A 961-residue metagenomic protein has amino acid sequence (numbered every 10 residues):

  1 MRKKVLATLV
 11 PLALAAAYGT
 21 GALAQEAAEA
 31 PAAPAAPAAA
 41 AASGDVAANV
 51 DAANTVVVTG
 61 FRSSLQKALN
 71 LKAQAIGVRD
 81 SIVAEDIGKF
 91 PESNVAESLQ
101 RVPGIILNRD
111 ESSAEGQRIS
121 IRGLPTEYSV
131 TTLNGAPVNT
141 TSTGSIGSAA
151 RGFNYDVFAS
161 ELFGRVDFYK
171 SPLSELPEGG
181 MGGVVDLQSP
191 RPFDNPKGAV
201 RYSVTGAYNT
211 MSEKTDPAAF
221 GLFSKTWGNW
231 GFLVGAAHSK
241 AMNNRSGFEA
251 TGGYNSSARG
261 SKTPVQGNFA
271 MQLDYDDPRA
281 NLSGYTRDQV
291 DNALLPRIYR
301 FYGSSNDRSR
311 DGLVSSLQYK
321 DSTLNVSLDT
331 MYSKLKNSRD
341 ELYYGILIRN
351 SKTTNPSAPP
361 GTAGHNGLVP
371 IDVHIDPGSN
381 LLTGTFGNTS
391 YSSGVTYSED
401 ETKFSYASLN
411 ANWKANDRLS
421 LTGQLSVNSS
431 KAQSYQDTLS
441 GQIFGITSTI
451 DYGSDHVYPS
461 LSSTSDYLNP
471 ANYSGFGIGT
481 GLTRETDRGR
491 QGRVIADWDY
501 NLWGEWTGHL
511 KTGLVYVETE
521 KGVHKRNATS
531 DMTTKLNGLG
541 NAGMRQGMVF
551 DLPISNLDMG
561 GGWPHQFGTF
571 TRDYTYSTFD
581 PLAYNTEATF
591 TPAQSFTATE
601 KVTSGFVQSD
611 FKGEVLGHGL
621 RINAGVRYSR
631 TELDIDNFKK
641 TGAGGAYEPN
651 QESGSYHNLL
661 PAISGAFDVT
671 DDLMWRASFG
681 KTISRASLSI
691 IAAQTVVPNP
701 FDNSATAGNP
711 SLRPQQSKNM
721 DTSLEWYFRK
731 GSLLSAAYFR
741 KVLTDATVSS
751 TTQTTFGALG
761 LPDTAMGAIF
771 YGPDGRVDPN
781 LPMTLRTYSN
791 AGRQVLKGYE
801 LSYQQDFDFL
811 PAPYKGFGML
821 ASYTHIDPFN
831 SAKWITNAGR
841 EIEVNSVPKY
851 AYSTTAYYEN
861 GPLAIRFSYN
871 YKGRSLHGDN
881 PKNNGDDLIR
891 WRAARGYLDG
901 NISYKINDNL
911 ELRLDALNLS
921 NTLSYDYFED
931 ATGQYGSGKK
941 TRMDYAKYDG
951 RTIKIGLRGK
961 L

Functional and structural regions predicted by a protein language model:
V57-S93, R118, T141-T143, G147: N-terminal periplasmic "start-of-domain" segments of outer-membrane beta-barrel proteins
A96-T141, K170: Extracytoplasmic beta-strand/coil segments of soluble accessory domains associated with Gram-negative outer-membrane
S145-F153, E161-F168, E175-L273, D307-G312 (+2 more regions): Outer-membrane beta-barrel translocator/receptor signature
L176, P192-G198, G228-W230, T323 (+8 more regions): Short loop/turn motifs that connect adjacent beta-strands in outer-membrane beta-barrel proteins
S261-P296, A358-T389, S448-F476, H524-Q594 (+1 more regions): Flexible glycine-rich, low-complexity coil/linker segments exposed to the extracellular/periplasmic environment
T402, Q594-E600, R685-L743, T764-Y771 (+5 more regions): Outer-membrane beta-barrel signature, preferentially recognizing the C-terminal barrel domain of Gram-negative
V742, S750-T752, L759-D879: Gram-negative outer-membrane beta-barrel transporters
V742-T744, Y871-K882, S903-L961: C-terminal beta-signal and adjacent terminal beta-strands/loops of Gram-negative outer-membrane beta-barrel proteins
